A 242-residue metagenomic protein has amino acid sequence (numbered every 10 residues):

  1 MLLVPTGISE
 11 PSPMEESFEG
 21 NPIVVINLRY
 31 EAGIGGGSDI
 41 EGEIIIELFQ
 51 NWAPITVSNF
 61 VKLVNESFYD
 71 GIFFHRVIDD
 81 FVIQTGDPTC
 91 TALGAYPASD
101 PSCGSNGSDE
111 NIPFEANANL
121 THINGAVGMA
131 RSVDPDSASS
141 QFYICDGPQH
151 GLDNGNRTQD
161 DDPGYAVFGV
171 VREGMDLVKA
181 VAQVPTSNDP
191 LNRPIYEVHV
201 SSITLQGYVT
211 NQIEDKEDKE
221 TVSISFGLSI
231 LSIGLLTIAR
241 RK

Functional and structural regions predicted by a protein language model:
M1-L2, G234: Bacterial N-terminal signal peptides
L2-D218: Cyclophilin-like peptidyl-prolyl cis-trans isomerases
D134, R241-K242: Generic structural signal for short, solvent-exposed loop/turn connectors between secondary structure elements
S225-R241: A cross-kingdom C-terminal cell-surface attachment/processing module
